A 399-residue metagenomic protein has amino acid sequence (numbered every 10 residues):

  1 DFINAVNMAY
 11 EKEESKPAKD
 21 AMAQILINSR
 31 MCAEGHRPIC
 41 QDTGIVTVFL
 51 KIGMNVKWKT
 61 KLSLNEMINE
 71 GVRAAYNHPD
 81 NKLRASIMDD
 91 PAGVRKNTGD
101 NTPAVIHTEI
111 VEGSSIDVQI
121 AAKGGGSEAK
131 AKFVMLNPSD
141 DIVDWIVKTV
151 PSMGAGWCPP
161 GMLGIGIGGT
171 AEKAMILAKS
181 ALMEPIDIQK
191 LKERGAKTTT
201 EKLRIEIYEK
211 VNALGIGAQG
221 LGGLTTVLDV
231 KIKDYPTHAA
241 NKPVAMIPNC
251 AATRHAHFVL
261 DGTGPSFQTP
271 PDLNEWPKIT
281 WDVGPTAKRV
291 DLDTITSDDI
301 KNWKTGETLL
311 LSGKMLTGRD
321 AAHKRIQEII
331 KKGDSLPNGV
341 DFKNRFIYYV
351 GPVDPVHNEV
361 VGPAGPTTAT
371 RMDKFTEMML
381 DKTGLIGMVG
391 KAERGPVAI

Functional and structural regions predicted by a protein language model:
D1-W281, T367, M379-D381: Non-transmembrane, aqueous-exposed alpha-helical and coiled segments at domain scale
P160-G166, L311-S312, Y348-V350, G387-K391: Short, conserved beta-strand edge motifs with alternating hydrophobic and charged residues
G161, T226, T286, E307 (+1 more regions): A generic structural signal for short beta-strands and their flanking turns/coil linkers
L182, I186-G215, Q219-G222, T317-I399: Feature captures the catalytic cores and cofactor-binding loops of soluble hydro-lyases/lyases that act on carboxylate
P285-I295: Short, structured beta-strand/loop micro-motifs enriched in basic residues and often containing a Trp
N302-W303, L309: Short, well-ordered loop/turn sites that connect or cap secondary structure elements
T308, K314-G318: Short, charged beta-turn/beta-strand-edge "cap" motif at the junction between a beta-strand and an adjacent loop
